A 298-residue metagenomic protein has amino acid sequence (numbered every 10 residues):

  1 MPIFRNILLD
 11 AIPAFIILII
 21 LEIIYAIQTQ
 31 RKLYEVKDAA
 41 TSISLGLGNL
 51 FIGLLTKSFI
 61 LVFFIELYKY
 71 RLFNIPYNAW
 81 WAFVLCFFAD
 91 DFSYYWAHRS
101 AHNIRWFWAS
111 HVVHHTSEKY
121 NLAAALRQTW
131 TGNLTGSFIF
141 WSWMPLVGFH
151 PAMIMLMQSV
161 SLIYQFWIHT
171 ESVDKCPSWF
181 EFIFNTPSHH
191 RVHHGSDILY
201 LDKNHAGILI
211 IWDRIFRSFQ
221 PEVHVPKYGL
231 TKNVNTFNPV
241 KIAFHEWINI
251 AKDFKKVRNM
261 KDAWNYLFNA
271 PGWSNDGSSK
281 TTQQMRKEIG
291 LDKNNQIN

Functional and structural regions predicted by a protein language model:
M1-F15: Hydrophobic transmembrane alpha-helical segments in integral membrane proteins
A14-I24, L61, F87-F92: Central hydrophobic cores of alpha-helical transmembrane segments in multi-pass inner-membrane proteins across all
I20-A40: Membrane-interface helix-loop junction between the first two transmembrane segments
E22, I43, W212: Residue-level signal for inorganic ion chemistry
V36-L45, E118: Cytosolic juxtamembrane amphipathic/interface segments immediately preceding and feeding into a transmembrane helix
L47-T56, P76-Y228: Membrane-embedded catalytic scaffold of the fatty acid hydroxylase/desaturase
V62-V84: Juxtamembrane helix-loop-helix connectors linking adjacent transmembrane helices in multi-pass membrane enzymes
V225-N298: Cytosolic-facing loops and C-terminal tails of multi-pass membrane proteins
